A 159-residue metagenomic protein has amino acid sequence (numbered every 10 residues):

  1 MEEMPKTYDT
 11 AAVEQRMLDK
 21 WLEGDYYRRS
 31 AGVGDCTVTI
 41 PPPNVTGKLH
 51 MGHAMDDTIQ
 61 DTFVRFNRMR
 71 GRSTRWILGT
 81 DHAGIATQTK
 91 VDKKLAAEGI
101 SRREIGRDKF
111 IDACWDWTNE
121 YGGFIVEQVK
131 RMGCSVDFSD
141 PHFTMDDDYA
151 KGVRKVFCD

Functional and structural regions predicted by a protein language model:
M1-D159: N-terminal, positively charged nucleic-acid-binding surface of large information/translation enzymes
